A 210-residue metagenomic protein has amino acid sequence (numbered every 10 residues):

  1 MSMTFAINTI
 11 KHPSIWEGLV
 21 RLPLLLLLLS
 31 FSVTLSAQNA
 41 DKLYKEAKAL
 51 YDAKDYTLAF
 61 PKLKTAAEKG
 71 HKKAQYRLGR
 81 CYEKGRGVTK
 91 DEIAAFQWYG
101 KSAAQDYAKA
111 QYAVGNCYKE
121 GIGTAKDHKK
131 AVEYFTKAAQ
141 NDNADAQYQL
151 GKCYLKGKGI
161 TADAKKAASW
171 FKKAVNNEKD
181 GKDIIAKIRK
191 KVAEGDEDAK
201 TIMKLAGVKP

Functional and structural regions predicted by a protein language model:
M1-V20: N-terminal secretory signal peptides that target proteins for export/translocation
A40, K72-A74, A108-A110, A144-A146 (+1 more regions): Helix-start (N-cap) detector for alpha-helical repeat units in TPR-like alpha-solenoids, especially tetratricopeptide
A40, N176-P210: Terminal, low-structured helical/coil segments at or just beyond the last alpha-helical repeat
K42-L50, K62, R77-K84, A113-E120 (+3 more regions): Hydrophobic face of amphipathic alpha-helices that form TPR/SEL1-like repeat modules and related alpha-solenoid
L50, E68-H71, K84-R86, D91 (+8 more regions): Short helix-capping/linker turns of helical repeat alpha-solenoids
